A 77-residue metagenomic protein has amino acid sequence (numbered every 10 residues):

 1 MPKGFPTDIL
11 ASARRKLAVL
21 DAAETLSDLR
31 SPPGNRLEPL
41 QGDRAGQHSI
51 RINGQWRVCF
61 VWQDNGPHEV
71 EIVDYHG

Functional and structural regions predicted by a protein language model:
M1-L17: Arg/Lys-rich, positively charged N-terminal/basic patches that mediate binding to nucleic acids
P2, L17, L26, G34-L37 (+1 more regions): Generic secondary-structure boundary/loop-capping signal
T7-I9, L29, I50: Helix-centric, low-specificity signal for extended rod-like, repetitive segments
A11-A13, P33, G54: Short alpha-helical segments used as structural interaction elements across diverse proteins
L20: Conserved phosphate-interacting/catalytic interface
E24-H48: A short, surface-exposed loop/turn module that caps and links secondary-structure elements
L40-Q41, Q47-G77: Enriched for short, Lys/Arg-rich terminal
